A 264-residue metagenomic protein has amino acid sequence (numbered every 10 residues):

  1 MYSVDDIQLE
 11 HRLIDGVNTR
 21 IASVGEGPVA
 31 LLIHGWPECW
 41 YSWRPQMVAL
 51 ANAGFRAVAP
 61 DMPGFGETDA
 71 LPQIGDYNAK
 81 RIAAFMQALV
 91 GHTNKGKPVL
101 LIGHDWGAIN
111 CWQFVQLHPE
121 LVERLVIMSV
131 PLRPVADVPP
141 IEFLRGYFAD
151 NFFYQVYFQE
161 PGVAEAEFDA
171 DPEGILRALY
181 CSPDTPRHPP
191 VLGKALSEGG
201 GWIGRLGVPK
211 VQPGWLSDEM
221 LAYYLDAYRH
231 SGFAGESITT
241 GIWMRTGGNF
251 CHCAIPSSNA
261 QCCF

Functional and structural regions predicted by a protein language model:
Y2-E10, N18-T19, V29, F65-I102 (+1 more regions): Flexible "cap/lid" subdomain of the alpha/beta-hydrolase fold that forms the substrate-access gate
R20-D69: Conserved HGGG/HGGXW glycine-rich cap/lid loop of the alpha/beta-hydrolase fold
